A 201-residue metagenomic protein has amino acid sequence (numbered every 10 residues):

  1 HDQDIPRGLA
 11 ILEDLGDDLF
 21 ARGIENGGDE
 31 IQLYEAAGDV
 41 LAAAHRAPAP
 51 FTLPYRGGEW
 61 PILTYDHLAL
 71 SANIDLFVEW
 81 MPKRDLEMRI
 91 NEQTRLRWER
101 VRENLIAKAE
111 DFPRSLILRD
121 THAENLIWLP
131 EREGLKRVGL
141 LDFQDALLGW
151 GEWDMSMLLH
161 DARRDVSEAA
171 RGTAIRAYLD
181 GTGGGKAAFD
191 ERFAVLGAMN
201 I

Functional and structural regions predicted by a protein language model:
H1-A72, L76, K83-L86, E110-D111: ATP-binding pocket architecture of kinase catalytic cores
R7, L12, A69, Q93-T94 (+4 more regions): A generic short alpha-helical patch detector that favors 3-5-residue windows in or near N-terminal regions
G27-Y34, N91, R95, R164 (+1 more regions): Flexible, glycine- and charge-enriched loops at secondary-structure boundaries
A36, V40, R97, V101 (+1 more regions): Charged catalytic carboxylate motif
A44, R102-M155, A162-V166: Active-site acidic catalytic loop and adjacent metal/ATP-binding pocket of ATP-dependent phosphoryl transfer enzymes
F51-T52, R56, W60, L70-S71 (+5 more regions): Glycan-recognition and catalytic cores of secretory/periplasmic carbohydrate-active enzymes
H67-F112, G183-I201: Helix-rich C-terminal or lid/interface subdomains of diverse kinases
D75-D85, G151-K186, N200-I201: Active-site activation/catalytic loop segments of kinase-like enzymes and analogous catalytic loops in related
